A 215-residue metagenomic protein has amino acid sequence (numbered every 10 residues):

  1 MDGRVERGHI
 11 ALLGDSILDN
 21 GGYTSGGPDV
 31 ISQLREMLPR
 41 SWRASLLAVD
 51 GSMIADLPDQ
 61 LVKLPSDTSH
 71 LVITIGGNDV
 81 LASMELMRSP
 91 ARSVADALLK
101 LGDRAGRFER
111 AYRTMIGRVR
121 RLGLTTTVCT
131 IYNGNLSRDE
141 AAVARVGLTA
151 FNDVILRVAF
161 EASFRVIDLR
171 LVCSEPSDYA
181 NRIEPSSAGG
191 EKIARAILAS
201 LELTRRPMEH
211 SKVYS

Functional and structural regions predicted by a protein language model:
M1-D50, Q60-D67: Serine-esterase "nucleophile elbow" of acetyl-processing enzymes
D59-S215: Alpha-helical cap/lid subdomain in secreted, periplasmic, or secretory-pathway luminal O-acyl-processing enzymes
